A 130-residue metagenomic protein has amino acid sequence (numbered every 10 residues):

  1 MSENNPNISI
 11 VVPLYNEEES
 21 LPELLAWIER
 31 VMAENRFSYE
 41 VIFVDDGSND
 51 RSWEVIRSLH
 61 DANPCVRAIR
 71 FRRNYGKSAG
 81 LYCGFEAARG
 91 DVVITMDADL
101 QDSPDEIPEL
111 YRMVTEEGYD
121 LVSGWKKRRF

Functional and structural regions predicted by a protein language model:
M1-F130: Structured catalytic core of nucleotide-sugar glycosyltransferases
